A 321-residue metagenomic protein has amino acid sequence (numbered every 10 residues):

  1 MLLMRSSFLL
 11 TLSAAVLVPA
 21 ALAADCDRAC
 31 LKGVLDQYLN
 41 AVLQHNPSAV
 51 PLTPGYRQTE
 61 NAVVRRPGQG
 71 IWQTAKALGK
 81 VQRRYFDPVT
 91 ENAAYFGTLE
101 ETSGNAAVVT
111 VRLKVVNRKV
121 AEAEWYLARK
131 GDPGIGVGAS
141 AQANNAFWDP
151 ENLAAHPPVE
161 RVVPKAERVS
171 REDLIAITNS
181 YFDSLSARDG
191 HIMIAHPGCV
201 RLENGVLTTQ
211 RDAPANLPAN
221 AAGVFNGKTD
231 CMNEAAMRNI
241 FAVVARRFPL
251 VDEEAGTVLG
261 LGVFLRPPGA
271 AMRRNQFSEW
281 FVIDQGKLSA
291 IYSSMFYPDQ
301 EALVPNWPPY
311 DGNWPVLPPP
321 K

Functional and structural regions predicted by a protein language model:
M1-R5: N-terminal secretory signal peptides that target proteins for export/translocation
S7-P19: Bacterial N-terminal signal peptides
L22-K321: C-terminal and inter-domain tail/linker signature
